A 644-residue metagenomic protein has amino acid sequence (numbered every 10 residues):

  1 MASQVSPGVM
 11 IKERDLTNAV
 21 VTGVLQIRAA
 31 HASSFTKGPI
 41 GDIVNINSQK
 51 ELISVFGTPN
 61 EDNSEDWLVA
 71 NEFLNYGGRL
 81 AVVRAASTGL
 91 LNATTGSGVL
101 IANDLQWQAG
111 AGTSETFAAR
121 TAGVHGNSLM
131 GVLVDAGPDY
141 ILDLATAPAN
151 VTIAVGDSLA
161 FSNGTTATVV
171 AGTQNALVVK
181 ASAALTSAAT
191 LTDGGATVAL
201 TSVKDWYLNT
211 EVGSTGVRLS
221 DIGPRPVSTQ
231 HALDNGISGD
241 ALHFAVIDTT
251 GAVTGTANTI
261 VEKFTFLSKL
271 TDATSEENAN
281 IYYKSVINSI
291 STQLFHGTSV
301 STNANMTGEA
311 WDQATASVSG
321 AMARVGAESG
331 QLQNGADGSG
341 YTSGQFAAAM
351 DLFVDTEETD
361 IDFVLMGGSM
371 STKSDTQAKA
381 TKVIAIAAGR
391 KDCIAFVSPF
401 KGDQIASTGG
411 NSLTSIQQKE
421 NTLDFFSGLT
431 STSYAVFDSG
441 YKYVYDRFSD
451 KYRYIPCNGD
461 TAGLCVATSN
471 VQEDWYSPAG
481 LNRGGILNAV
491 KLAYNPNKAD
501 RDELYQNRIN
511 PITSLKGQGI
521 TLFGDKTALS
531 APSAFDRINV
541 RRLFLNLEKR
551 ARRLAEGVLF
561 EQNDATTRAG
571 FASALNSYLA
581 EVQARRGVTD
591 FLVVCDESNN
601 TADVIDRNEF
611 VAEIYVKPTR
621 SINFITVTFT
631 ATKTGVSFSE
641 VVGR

Functional and structural regions predicted by a protein language model:
M1-T95, V99-A102, E115-T116, N235-H243 (+4 more regions): Structured, hydrophobic secondary-structure cores that serve as assembly/anchoring elements
I43, M130, T166, A176 (+2 more regions): Well-ordered beta-strand positions in beta-sheet-rich domains
K50, V132-D139, A171-A176, T265-T274 (+1 more regions): A short, sequence-level motif marking secondary-structure junctions
N60-D139, T201-S238: Structured, mid-chain assembly/scaffold modules that mediate subunit interfaces within large macromolecular complexes
I101-A119, V124-L200: Autoprocessing Asn-cyclization modules and mimics
E115, R120, V151, S182 (+5 more regions): Generic beta-strand hydrophobic packing signal
A183-K204, T250-L267: Acidic, small/polar residue-enriched beta-strand/turn segments
A257-S299: E2/UBC-UEV (E2-variant) core
